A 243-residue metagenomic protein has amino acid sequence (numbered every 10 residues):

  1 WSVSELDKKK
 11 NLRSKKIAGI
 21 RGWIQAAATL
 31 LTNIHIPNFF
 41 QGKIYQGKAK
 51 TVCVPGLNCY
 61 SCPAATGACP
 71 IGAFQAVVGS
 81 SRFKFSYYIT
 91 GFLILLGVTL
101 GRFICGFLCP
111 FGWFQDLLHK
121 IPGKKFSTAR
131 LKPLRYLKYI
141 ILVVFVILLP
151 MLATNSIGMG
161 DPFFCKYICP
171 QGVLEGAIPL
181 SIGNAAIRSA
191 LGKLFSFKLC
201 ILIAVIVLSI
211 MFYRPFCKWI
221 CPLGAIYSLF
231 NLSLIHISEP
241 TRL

Functional and structural regions predicted by a protein language model:
W1-S238, R242: Non-ligating segments of multi-cofactor redox enzymes
